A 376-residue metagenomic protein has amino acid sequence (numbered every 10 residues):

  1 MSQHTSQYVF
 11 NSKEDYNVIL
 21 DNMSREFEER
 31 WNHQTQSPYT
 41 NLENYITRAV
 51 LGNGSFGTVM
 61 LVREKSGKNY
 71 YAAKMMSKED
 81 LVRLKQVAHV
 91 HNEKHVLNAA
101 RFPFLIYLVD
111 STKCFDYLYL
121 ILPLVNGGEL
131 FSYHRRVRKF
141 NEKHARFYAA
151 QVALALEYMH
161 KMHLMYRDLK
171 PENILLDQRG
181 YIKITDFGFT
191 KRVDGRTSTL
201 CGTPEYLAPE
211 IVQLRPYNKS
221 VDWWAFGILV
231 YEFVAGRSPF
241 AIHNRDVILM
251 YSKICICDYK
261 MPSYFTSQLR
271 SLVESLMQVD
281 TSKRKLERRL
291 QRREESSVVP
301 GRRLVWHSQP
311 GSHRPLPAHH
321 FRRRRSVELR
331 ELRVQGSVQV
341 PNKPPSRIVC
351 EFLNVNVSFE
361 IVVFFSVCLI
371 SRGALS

Functional and structural regions predicted by a protein language model:
M1-P38, L42: Intrinsically disordered, low-complexity regulatory segments that flank or precede the catalytic domain of eukaryotic
Y8, D15-L20, E287-S358, G373: C-terminal regulatory tails of eukaryotic serine/threonine kinases
T58: Conserved N-lobe ATP-binding subsite of Hanks-type protein kinase domains, especially the beta3 VAIK lysine
Y70, M75-R101: Conserved N-lobe beta3->alphaC-helix segment of eukaryotic protein kinase catalytic domains
S111: Activation-segment/catalytic-loop signature of the eukaryotic protein kinase fold
D116-E129: Conserved short submotifs of the Hanks-type protein kinase catalytic core that shape the nucleotide-binding pocket
Y148-A149: Activation segment signature within eukaryotic-like protein kinase domains
